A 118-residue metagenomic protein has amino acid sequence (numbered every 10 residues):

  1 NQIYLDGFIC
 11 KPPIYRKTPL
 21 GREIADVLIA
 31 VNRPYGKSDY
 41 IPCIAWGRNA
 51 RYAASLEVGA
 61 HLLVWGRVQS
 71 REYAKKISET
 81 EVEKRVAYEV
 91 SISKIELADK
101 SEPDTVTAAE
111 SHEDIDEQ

Functional and structural regions predicted by a protein language model:
N1, P13-R22, R33-G36, R51 (+2 more regions): Acidic, gly/ser/pro-rich intrinsically disordered tails
Q2-K11, I29, V58-S70, I92-I95: OB-fold and OB-like beta-barrel modules that bind single-stranded nucleic acids
Q2-Y4, E23-L28, S38-P42: A short glycine-rich, His/Asp/Glu-containing loop-to-beta-strand
D26-V31, P42-A45, E89-S91: Short, acidic/hydrophobic/Gly-rich beta-strand patch recurrent on exposed beta strands that often constitutes part
N32, W46, W65, A98: Structured beta-strand/turn binding interfaces of compact recognition modules in eukaryotic regulators
R33-E57: A beta-strand/beta-hairpin structural motif
G47, A60, K84-K94: Hydrophobic alpha-helical segments of small multi-pass membrane proteins
R71-S78: Short, Lys/Arg- and Gly-enriched loop/turn segments at beta-strand edges
